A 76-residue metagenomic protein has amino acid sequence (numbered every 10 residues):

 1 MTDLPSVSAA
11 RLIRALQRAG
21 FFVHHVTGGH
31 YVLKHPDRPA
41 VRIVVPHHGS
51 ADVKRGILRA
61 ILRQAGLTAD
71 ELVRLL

Functional and structural regions predicted by a protein language model:
M1-T2, V44, R55: Conserved functional hotspots at enzyme active or ligand-binding sites that engage polyanionic ligands
M1-T27, V32, P36-D37: N-terminal first-folded block
L4, G49-S50: Residues that cap or flank secondary-structure elements
H24-H25, V45, D52: Compositionally biased, low-complexity repeat tracts
Y31-V45, G49: Short, charge-rich, low-complexity interaction segments located in flexible loops at or near secondary-structure
S50-L76: C-terminal structural segments of small proteins and small subunits
